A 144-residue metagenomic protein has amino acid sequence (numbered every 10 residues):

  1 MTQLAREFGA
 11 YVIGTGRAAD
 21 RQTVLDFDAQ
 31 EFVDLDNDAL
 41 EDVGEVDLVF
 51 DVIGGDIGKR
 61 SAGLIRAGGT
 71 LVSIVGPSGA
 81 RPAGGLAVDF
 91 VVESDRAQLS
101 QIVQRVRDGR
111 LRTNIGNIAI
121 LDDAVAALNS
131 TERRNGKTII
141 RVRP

Functional and structural regions predicted by a protein language model:
M1-P144: Terminal helix/beta-alpha structural elements that buttress the NAD(P)+-binding lobe
